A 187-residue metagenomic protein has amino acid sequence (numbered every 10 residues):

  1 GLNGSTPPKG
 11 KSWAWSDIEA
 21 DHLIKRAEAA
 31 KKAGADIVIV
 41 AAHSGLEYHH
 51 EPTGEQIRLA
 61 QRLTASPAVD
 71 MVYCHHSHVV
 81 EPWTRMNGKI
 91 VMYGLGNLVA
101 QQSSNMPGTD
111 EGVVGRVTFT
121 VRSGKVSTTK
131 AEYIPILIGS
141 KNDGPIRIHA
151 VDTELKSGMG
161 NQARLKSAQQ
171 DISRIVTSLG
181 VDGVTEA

Functional and structural regions predicted by a protein language model:
G1-A187: Acidic, metal/ion-coordinating pockets
